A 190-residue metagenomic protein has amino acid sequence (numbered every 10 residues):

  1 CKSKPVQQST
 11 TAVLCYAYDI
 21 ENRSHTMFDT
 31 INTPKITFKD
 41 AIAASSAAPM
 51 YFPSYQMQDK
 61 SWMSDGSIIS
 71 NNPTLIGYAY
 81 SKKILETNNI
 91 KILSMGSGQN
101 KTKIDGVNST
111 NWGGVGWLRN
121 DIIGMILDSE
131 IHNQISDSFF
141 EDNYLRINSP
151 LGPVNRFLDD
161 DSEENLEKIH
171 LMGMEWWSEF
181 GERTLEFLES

Functional and structural regions predicted by a protein language model:
C1-S190: Patatin-like phospholipase
